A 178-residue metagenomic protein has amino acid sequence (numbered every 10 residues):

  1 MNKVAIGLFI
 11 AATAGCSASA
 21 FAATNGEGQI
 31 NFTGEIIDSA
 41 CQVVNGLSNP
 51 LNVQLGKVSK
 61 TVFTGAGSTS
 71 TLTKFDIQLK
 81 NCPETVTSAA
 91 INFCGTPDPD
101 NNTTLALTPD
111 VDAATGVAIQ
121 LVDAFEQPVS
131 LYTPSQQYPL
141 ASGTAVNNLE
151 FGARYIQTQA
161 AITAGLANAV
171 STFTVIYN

Functional and structural regions predicted by a protein language model:
N2-G7, A20-N178: Mature extracellular/passenger domains of Gram-negative fimbrial/pilin and adhesin proteins
G7-C16: Bacterial N-terminal signal peptides
